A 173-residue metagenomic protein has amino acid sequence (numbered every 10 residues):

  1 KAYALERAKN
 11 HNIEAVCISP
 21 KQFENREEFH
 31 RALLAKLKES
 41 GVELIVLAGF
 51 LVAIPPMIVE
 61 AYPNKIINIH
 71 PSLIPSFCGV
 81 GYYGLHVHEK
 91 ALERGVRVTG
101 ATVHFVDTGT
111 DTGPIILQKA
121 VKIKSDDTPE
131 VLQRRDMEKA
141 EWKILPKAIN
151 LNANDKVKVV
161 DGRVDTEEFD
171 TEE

Functional and structural regions predicted by a protein language model:
K1-E173: One-carbon transfer enzymes
